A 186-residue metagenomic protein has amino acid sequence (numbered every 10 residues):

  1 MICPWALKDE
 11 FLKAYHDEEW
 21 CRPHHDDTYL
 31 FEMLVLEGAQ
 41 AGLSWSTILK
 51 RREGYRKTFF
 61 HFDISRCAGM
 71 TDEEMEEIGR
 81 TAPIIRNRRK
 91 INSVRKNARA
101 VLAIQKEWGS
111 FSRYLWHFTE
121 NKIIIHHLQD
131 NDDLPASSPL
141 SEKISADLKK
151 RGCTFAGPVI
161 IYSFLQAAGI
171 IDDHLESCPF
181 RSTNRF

Functional and structural regions predicted by a protein language model:
M1-F186: HhH-family (HhH-GPD) DNA N-glycosylase catalytic core used in base-excision repair
